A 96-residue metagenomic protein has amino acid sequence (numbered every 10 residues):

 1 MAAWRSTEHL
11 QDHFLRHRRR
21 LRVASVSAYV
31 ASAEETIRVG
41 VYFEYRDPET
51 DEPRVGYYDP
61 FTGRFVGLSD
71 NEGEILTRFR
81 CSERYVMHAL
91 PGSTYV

Functional and structural regions predicted by a protein language model:
M1-R54: Compact soluble domain cores
D12-R16, R20, T50, T62 (+3 more regions): Low-complexity, compositionally biased segments
Y45-N71: Basic/aromatic recognition patch in beta-strand/loop cores that engages polyanionic ligands
V66-V96: A short, surface-exposed interaction/processing loop segment used at functional sites
